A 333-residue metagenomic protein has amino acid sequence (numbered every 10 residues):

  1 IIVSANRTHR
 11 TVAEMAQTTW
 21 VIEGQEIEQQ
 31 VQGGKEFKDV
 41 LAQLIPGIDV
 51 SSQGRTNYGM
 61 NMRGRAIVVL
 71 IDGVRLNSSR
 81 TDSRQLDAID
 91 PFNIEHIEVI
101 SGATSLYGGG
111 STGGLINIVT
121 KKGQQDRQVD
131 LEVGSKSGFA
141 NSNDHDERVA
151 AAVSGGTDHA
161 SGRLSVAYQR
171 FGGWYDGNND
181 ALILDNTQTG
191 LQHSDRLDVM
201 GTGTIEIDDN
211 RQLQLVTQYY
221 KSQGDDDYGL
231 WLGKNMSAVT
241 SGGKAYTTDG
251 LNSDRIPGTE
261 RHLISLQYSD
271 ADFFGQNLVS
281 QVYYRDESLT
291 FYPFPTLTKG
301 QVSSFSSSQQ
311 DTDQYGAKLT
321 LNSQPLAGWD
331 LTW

Functional and structural regions predicted by a protein language model:
I2-Q32: N-terminal periplasmic "start-of-domain" segments of outer-membrane beta-barrel proteins
K38-R75, E95: Extracytoplasmic beta-strand/coil segments of soluble accessory domains associated with Gram-negative outer-membrane
D39, G59, V74-S101, A151 (+1 more regions): Short acidic/polar hinge/loop motifs at secondary-structure boundaries that mediate gating or recognition
T81, S135-F139, I183-T189, T247-R255 (+4 more regions): Extracellular loop and loop/strand-boundary signature of outer-membrane beta-barrel proteins
I89-E132: A beta-strand signature from Gram-negative outer-membrane beta-barrel systems, especially the internal plug domain
S142-G172, D180-D227, E260-A271: Transmembrane beta-barrel wall of Gram-negative outer-membrane proteins
S142-H145, Y175-L182, Y220, D226-K234 (+2 more regions): Outer-membrane beta-barrel translocator domains and adjoining extracellular loop/strand segments of Gram-negative
T204-Y220, R255-W333: Face-selective signature of the C-terminal outer-membrane beta-barrel domain
